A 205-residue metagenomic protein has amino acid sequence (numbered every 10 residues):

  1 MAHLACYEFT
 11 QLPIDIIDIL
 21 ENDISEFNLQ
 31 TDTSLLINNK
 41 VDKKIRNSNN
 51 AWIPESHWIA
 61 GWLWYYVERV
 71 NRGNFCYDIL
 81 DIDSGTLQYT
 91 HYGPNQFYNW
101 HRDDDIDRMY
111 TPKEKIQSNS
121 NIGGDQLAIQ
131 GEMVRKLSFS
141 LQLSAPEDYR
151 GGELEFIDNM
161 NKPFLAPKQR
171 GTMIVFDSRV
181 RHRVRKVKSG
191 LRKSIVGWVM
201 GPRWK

Functional and structural regions predicted by a protein language model:
M1-M173, R179-K205: Fe(II)/2-oxoglutarate oxygenase catalytic core
